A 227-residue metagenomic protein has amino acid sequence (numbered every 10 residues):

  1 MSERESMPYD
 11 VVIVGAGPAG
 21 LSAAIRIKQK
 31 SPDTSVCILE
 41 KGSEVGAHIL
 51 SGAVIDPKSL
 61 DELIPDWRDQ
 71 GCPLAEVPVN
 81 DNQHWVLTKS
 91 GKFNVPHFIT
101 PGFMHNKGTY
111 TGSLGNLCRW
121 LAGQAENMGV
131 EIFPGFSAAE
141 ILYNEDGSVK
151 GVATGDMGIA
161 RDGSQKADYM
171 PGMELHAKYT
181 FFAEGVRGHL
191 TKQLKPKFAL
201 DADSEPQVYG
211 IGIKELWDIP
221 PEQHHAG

Functional and structural regions predicted by a protein language model:
E3-E5, E174: Short, flexible hinge/linker loops that cap or flank conserved catalytic cores
Y9-C37: N-terminal Rossmann-like FAD-binding beta1-loop-alpha1 element of flavoenzymes
A19, E44, R187: Conserved Rossmann-like nucleotide-cofactor binding loop
K41-G91: N-terminal FAD cofactor-binding segment of flavoenzymes
H48-L50, P96-H97, K192-K195: Short, solvent-exposed loop/turn and secondary-structure capping segments
I49-G52, E62-I64, P73-A75, S113-E131: N-terminal Rossmann-like dinucleotide/flavin-binding domain of flavoprotein oxidoreductases that bind FAD/FMN
F93-N116, G123, G151-A153: Helix-loop-beta segment of a Rossmann-like dinucleotide-binding subdomain
G115, R119-W120, Q124-G227: Predominantly flavin-linked oxidoreductase catalytic cores and closely associated redox partners
